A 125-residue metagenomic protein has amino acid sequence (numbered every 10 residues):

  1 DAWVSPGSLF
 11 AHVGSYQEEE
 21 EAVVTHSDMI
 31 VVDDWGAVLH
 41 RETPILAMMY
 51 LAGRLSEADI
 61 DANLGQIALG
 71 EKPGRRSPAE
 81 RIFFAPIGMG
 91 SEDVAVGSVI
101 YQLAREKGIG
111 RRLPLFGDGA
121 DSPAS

Functional and structural regions predicted by a protein language model:
D1-S8, E21-A22: Rossmann-fold NAD(P) dinucleotide-binding segment
V13-G14: Acidic carboxylate diad motif detector
E21-G119, P123: Adenosine-phosphate binding glycine-rich loop
